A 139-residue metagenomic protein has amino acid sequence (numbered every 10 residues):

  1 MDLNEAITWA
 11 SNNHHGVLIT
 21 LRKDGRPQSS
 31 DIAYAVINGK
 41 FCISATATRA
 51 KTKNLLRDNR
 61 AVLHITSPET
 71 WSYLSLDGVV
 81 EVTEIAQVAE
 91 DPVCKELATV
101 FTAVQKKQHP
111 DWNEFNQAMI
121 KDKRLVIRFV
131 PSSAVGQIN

Functional and structural regions predicted by a protein language model:
M1-G16: Short, basic/aromatic recognition patches
N12-N13, R57-D58, D122-K123: Structured helix-beta-strand junction loops
H14-A47, L55, V62-T66, L74-S75: Short beta-strand segments
T48, D58-V62, K106-E114: Short acidic (Asp/Glu) patches
E69: AMP-binding (ANL) adenylation modules
S72-N139: Charged, gly/pro-rich active-site loop segments
